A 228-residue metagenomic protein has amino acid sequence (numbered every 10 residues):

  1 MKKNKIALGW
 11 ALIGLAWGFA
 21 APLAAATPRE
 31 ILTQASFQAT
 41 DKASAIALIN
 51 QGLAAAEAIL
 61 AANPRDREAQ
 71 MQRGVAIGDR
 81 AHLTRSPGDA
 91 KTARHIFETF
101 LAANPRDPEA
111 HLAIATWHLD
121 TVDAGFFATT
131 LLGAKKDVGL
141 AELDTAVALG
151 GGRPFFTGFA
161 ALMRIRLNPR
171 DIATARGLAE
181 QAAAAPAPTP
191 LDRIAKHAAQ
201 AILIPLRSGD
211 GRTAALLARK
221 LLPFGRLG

Functional and structural regions predicted by a protein language model:
M1-N4: N-terminal secretory signal peptides that target proteins for export/translocation
G9-G18: Bacterial N-terminal signal peptides
G18-A26: Boundary at the C-terminal end of the N-terminal hydrophobic targeting segment
R29-A58, V75-R106, T116-L149, M163-G177 (+2 more regions): Short coil/linker segments at helix-helix boundaries
R65, R106, G152-R153: Short helix-capping/linker turns of helical repeat alpha-solenoids
A198-G228: Hydrophilic extracytoplasmic domains
